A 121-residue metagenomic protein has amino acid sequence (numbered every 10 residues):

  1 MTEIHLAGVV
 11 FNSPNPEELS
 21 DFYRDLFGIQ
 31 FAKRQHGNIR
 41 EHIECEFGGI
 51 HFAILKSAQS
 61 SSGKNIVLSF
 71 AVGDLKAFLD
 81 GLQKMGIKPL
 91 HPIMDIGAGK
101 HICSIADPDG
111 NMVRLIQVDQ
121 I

Functional and structural regions predicted by a protein language model:
E3-I4, V10-H51: Core segments of cupin and vicinal oxygen chelate
L6-A7, N65-I66: Eukaryotic phosphotyrosine signaling hubs
S13-P16, L68-M112: Vicinal oxygen chelate
G37-E41, S62-K64, I96-H101: Short acidic/glycine-enriched loop/turn segments that link adjacent beta-strands
E44-G48, I105-P108, V118: Active-site beta-strand termini and strand-to-loop segments that position acidic
G49-A53, S62, D109-V113: Short, charged/polar, Gly/Pro-enriched secondary-structure boundary elements
G97, D119-I121: A short acidic/small-residue loop/turn micro-motif
